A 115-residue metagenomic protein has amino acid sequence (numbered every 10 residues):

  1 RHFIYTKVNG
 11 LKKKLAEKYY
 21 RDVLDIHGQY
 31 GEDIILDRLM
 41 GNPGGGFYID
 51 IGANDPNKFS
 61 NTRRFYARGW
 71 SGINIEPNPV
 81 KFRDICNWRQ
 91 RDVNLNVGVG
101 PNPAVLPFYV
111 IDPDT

Functional and structural regions predicted by a protein language model:
R1-T115: Phosphate/nucleotide-binding beta-alpha loop and adjacent structural elements of enzyme active sites
